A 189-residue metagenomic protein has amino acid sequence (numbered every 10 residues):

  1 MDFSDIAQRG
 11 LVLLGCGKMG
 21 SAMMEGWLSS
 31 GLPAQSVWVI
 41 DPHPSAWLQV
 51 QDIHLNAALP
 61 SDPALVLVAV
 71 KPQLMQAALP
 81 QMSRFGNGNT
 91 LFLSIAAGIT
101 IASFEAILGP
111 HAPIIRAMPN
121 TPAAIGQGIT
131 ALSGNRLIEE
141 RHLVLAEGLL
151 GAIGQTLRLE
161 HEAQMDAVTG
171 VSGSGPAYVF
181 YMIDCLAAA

Functional and structural regions predicted by a protein language model:
M1-A57, Q127-G128: NAD(P)+-binding Rossmann beta1-loop-alpha1 motif at the extreme N-terminus of oxidoreductases
F3-I6, G31, L59, F85-N87 (+5 more regions): Solvent-exposed alpha-helices and their adjacent loops that cap or buttress functional pockets in soluble metabolic
C16, G20, P63, M75 (+6 more regions): A general structural signal for well-ordered alpha-helical segments in protein cores
M23-M24, S45-W47, N56-L132: Rossmann-like NAD(P)(H) cofactor-binding subdomain of soluble oxidoreductases
A34-S36, D52, N89, H111-I114 (+1 more regions): A generic structural signal for alpha->beta connector loops
V68, L93, N135, L157 (+1 more regions): Glycine- and other small-residue-rich loops at beta-strand/loop junctions that grip anionic moieties
F85, S103-P113, I129-A167, F180-A189: Internal alpha-helical scaffold of NAD(P)-dependent oxidoreductase catalytic cores
